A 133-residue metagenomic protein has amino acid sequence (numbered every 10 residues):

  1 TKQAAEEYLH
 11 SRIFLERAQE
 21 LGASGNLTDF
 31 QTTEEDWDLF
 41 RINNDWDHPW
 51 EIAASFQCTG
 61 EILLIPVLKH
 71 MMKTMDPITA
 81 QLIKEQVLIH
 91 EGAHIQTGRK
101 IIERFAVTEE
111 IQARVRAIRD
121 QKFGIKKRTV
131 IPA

Functional and structural regions predicted by a protein language model:
T1-A133: Non-heme di-metal
